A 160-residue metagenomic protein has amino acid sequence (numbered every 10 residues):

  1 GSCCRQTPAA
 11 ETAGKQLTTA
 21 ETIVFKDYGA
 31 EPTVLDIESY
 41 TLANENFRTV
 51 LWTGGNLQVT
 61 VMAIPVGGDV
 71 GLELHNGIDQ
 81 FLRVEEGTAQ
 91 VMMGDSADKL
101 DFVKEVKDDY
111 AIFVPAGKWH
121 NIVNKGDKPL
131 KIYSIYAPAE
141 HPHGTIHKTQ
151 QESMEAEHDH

Functional and structural regions predicted by a protein language model:
C3-Q58, G71, K104, H147-H160: A short, N-terminal "cap"/entry segment at the start of jelly-roll beta-barrel domains of the cupin/DSBH fold
R48, D69, M92-G94, L100-D101: Compact, glycine-rich, soluble single-domain proteins
V50, V59-A63, F81, V103 (+2 more regions): Conserved hydrophobic/aromatic beta-strand scaffold that supports enzyme active sites
L57, V66, G77, K118-W119 (+1 more regions): A generic "binding-loop/recognition-motif" signal
V70-L72, V91-M92, V114, H120-G126: Short beta-strand His + acidic residue motifs that chelate non-heme Fe in jelly-roll/DSBH and cupin folds
G77-D95: Glycine- and acidic-residue-biased ligand/ion/polar-headgroup-sensing regions
F81, K128-H143: A short hydrophobic beta-strand segment most commonly corresponding to one strand of the jelly-roll/cupin
S96-A116: Short acidic-glycine-tyrosine-enriched beta hairpin
